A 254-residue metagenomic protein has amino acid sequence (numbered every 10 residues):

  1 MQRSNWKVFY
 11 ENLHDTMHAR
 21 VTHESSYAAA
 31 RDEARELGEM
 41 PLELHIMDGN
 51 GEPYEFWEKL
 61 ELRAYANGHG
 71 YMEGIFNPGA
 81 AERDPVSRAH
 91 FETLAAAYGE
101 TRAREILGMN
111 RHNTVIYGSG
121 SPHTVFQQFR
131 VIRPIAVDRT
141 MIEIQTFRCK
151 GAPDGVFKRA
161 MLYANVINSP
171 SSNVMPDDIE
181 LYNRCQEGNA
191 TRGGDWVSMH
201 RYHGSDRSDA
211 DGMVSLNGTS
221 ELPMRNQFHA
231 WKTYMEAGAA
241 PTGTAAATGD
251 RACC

Functional and structural regions predicted by a protein language model:
M1-C254: C-terminal catalytic domain of Rieske-type non-heme iron oxygenases
